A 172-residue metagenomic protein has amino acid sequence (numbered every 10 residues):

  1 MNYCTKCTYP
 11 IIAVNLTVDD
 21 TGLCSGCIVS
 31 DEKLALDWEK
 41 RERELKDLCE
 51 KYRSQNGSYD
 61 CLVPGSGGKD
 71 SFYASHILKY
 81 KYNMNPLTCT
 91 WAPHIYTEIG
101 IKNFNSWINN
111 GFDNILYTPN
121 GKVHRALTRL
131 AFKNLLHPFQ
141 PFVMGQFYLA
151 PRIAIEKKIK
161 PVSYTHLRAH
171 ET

Functional and structural regions predicted by a protein language model:
M1-L62, H76-L87, W91-P93, I99-N110 (+1 more regions): RNA-binding accessory domains that recognize and position tRNA/RNA substrates
E39, R43, K69, P141-G145: Conserved phosphate-coordination/catalytic loops
C61-D70: Short, glycine-rich nucleotide/cofactor-binding loops
Y73: Conserved acetyl-CoA-binding loop-helix of GNAT-fold acetyltransferases
A92-K157, R168: ATP-dependent adenylate-handling ligase core
K160: Conserved acidic residues
T165-T172: Conserved small/polar residues in nucleotide/adenosyl-binding loops
